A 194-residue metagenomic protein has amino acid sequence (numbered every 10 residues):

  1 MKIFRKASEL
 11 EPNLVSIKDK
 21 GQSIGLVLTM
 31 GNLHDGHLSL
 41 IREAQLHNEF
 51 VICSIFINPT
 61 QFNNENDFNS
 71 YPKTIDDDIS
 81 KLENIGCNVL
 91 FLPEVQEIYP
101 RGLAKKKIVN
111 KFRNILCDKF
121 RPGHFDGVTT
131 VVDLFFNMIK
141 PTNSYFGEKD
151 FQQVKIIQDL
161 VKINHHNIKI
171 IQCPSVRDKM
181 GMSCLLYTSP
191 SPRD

Functional and structural regions predicted by a protein language model:
M1-Q22: Positively charged, low-complexity intrinsically disordered leader regions
Q22-I24, N48-C53, N167: Short beta-strand/loop segments at the ligand-binding rim of alpha/beta enzyme cores
T29-A44, Q153: Di-metal (Zn2+ and/or Mg2+/Mn2+) metal-binding site signature of metallo-dependent hydrolases with the MBL/beta-CASP
H34, L82, F146, G181: Residue-level signal for inorganic ion chemistry
Q45-N66: ATP-dependent adenylation/pyrophosphate-handling site
N69-K73, D78-S144: Divalent-metal (Mg2+/Mn2+/Ca2+)-assisted nucleotide/phosphate chemistry catalytic cores
K119-I139, S144, Q152-C173, K179: Internal alpha/beta domain cores that form substrate/cofactor-binding pockets in large enzymes and binding proteins
Y187-D194: Conserved small/polar residues in nucleotide/adenosyl-binding loops
